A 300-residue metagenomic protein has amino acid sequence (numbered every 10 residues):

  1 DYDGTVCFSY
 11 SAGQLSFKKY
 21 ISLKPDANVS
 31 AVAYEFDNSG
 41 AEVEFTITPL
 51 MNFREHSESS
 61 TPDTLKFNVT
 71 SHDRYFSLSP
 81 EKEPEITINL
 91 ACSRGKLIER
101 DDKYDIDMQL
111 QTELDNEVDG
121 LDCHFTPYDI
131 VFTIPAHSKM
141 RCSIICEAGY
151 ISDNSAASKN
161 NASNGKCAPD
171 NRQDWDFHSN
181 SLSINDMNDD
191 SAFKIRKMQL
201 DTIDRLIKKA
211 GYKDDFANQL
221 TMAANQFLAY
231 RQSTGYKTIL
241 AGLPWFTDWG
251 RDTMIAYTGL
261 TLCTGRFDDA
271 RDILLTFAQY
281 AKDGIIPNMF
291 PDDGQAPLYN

Functional and structural regions predicted by a protein language model:
D1-N300: Acidic, mature catalytic/reactive cores of soluble proteins
